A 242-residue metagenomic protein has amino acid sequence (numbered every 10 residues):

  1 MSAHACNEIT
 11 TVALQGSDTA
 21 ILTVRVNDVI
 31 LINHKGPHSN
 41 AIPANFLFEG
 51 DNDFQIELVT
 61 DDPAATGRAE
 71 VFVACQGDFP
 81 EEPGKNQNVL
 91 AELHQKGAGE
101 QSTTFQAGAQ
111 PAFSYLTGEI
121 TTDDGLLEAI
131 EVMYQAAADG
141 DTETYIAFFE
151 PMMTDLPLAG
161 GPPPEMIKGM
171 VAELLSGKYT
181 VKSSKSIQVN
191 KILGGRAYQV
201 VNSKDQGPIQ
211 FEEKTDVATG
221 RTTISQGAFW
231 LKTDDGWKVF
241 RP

Functional and structural regions predicted by a protein language model:
S2-L22, E57-P242: Beta-strand-rich recognition domains
H4-C6, N27-N33, I42: N-terminal cleavable signal peptides for secretion/export
I21-G36, Q76-G77: Short strand-turn-strand beta-turns centered on an Asx-Gly dipeptide
S39-F46: Exposed aromatic-hydrophobic patches
L47-V59: Short, well-structured beta-strand segments within conserved domains
